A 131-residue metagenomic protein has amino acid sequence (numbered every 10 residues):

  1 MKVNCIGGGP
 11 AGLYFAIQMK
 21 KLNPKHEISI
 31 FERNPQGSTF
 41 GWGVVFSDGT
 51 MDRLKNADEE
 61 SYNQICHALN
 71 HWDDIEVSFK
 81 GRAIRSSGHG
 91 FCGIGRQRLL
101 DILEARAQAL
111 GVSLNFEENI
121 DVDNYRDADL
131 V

Functional and structural regions predicted by a protein language model:
M1, H26, D129: Nucleotide donor/acceptor-binding cores
M1-A11: Beta1/beta-strand and adjacent pyrophosphate-binding region of the FAD-binding site in flavoprotein oxidoreductases
N4, E27-S29, S113: A structural signal for isolated positions on well-ordered beta-strands in alpha/beta enzyme cores
G8, G43, C92-R96: Aromatic-acidic/polar surface patches that form glycan- and anion
Y14: Short alpha-helical segment within the catalytic ATP-binding CA
Q18-G41: Glycine-rich FAD pyrophosphate-binding loop
N34-K55: Conserved N-terminal glycine-rich FAD pyrophosphate-binding loop of Rossmann-like flavoproteins
D48-V131: Conserved N-terminal helical subregion
